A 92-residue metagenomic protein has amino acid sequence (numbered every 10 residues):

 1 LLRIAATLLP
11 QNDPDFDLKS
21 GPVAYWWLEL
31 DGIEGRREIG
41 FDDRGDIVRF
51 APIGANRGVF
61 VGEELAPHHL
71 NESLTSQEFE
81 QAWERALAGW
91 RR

Functional and structural regions predicted by a protein language model:
L1-A5, L28, G35, N71-S73: Generic preference for hydrophobic/aromatic residues in regular secondary structure cores
L1-Y25: Negatively charged, low-complexity tracts enriched in Asp/Glu with abundant Ser/Thr
A5-A6, D13, E34, H69 (+1 more regions): Generic low-complexity, intrinsically disordered sequence content enriched in small uncharged/hydrophobic residues
P14-F16, Y25-W27, G45, F60 (+1 more regions): Residue-level detector of functional hotspots within protein domains
A24, L30, F79-W83: Broad hydrophobic/π-residue packing in well-ordered secondary structure
E29-V59: Compositionally biased, intrinsically disordered low-complexity regions enriched for acidic
A51-R92: Short, compact, well-ordered microdomains
